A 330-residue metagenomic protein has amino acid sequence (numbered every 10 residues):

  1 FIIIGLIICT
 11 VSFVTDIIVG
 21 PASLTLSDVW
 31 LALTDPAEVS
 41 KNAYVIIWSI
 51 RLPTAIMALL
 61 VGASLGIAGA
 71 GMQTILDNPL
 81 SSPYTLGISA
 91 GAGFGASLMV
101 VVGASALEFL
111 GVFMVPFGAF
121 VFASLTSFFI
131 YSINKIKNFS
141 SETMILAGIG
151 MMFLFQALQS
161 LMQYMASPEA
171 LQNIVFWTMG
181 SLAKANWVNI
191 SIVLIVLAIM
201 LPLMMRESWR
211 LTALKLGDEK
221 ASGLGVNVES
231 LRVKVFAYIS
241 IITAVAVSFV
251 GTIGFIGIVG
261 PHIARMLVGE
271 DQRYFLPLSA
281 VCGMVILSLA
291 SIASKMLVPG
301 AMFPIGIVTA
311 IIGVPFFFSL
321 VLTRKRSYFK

Functional and structural regions predicted by a protein language model:
F1-K330: Alpha-helical transmembrane segments in inner-membrane proteins
